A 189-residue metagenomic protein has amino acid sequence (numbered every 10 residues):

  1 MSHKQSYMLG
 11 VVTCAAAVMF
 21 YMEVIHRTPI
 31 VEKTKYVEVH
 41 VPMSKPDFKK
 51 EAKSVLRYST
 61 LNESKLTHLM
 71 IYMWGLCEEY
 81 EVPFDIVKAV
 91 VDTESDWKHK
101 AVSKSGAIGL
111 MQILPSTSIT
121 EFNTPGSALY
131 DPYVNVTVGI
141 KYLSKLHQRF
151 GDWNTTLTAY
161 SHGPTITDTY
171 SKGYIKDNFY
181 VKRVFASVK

Functional and structural regions predicted by a protein language model:
M8-E23: Hydrophobic membrane-insertion alpha-helices, especially the h-region of bacterial N-terminal signal peptides
F20-I30, L146: Hydrophobic single-pass membrane-insertion segments
R27-M43: Serine/threonine-rich low-complexity intrinsically disordered regions
P42-W97: Export/targeting segments at the very N-terminus of extracytoplasmic proteins
D47, H68, Y72-G75, D85-I86 (+5 more regions): Extracytoplasmic/secreted proteins, especially bacterial periplasmic and envelope-associated proteins
K104-T124, G139, V184: Substrate-binding/active-site groove segments that recognize and process beta-1,4-linked N-acetyl-hexosamine
T117, Q148, N154-K189: Catalytic and substrate-binding regions of cell-wall glycan-acting enzymes that process beta-1,4-linked
G126-N135: A short, structured beta-strand-centered segment in the mid-to-C-terminal lobe of catalytic cores from group-transfer
